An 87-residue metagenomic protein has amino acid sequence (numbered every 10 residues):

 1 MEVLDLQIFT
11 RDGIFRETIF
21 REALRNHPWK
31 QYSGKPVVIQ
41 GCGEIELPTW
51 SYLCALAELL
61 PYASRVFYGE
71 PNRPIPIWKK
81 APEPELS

Functional and structural regions predicted by a protein language model:
M1-P36, C42-S87: N-terminal and secondary-structure boundary signal
